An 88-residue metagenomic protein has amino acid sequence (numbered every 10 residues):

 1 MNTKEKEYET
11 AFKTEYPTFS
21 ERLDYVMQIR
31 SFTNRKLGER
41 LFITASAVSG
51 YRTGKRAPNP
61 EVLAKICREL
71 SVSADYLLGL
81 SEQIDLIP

Functional and structural regions predicted by a protein language model:
M1-K13, L78-P88: Short, charged recognition helix plus adjacent turn of helix-turn-helix-like nucleic-acid-binding domains
K13-S20: Onset of an N-terminal alpha helix
S20-R40, K65: Short basic helix-loop element that most often maps to the first helix and adjoining turn of HTH DNA-binding modules
L23, L37-G38, V48-Y51, L77: Conserved hydrophobic/aromatic packing and binding residues within compact polymer-binding modules
N34, A45, P60-L63: Helix-turn-helix DNA-binding elements, focusing on the entry/boundary residues of the two helices that contact DNA
F42-P58: Recognition helix of helix-turn-helix/homeodomain-like DNA-binding domains that insert into the DNA major groove
E61-Y76: DNA major-groove recognition helix of helix-turn-helix/homeodomain DNA-binding modules
